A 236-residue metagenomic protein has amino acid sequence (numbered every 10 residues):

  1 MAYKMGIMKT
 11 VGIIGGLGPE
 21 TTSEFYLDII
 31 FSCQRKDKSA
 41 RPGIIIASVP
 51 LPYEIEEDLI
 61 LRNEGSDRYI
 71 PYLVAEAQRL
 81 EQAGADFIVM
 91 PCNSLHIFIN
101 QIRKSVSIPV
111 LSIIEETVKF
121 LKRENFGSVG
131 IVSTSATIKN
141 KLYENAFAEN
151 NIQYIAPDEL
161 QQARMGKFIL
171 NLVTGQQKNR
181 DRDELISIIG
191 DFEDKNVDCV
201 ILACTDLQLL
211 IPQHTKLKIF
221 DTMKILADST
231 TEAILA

Functional and structural regions predicted by a protein language model:
Y3-A236: Non-catalytic structural scaffold of enzyme domains
